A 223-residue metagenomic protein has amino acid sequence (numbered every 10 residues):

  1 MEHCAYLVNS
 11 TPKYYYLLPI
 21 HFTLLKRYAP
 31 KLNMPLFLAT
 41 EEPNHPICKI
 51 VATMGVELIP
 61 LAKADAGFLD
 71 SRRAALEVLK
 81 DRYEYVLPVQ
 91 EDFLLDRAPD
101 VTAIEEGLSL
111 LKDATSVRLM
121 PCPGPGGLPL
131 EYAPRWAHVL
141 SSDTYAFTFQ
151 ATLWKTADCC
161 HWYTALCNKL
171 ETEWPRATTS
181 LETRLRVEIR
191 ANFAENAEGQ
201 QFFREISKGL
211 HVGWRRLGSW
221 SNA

Functional and structural regions predicted by a protein language model:
M1-A66, R73-Y85: N-terminal anchoring/stem segment of glycosyltransferases
Y15-L18, N44-C48, L94-A98, A103 (+4 more regions): Short catalytic/ligand-binding loop motif for oxyanion handling, primarily in non-cytosolic enzymes, centered on
F37-L38, V86-P88, T115-P121, L153 (+2 more regions): A structural signal for short, well-ordered beta-strand segments and their strand-loop junctions that often border
Y83-L94: Short beta-strand-to-loop acidic/aromatic patch adjacent to the donor-nucleotide binding site
R97-P125: Conserved donor-nucleotide/metal-binding helix-loop-beta segment in metal-dependent transferases, i.e., the alpha-helix
L130-T144, D158: Short, flexible, basic/aromatic active-site loop/helix in glycosyltransferases
T144-A223: Catalytic core and acceptor-binding pocket of nucleotide-sugar-dependent glycosyltransferases
